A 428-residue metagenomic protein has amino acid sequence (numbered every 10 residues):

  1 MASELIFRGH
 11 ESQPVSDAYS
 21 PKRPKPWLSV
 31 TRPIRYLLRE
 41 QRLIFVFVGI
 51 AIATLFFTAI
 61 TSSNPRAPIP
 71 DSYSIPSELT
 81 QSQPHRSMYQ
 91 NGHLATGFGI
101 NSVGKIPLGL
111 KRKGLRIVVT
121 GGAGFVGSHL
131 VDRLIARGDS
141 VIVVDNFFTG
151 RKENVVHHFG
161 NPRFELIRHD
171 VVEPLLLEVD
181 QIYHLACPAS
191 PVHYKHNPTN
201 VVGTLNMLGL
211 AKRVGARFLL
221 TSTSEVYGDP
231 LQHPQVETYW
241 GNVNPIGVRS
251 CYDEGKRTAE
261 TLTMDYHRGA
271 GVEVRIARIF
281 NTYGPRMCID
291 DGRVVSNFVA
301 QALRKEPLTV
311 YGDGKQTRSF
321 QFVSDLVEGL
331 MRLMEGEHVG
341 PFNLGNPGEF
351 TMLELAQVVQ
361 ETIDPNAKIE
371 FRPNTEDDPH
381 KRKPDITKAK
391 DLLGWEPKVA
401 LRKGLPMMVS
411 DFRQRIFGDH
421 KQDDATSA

Functional and structural regions predicted by a protein language model:
A2-T282, A302, G312, S324 (+7 more regions): N-terminal Rossmann-like NAD(P)+-binding domain of SDR-like oxidoreductases, especially those catalyzing
K152-E153, E260, S296, L353 (+2 more regions): Short, surface-exposed alpha-helical segments at coil->helix boundaries
G247-V248, D290, E337: Active-site loop immediately N-terminal to the catalytic Tyr-X3-Lys motif of short-chain dehydrogenase/reductase
K256, R278-N281, R318, N343 (+2 more regions): Short, cationic motifs built from Arg/Lys/His that form the positively charged side of catalytic pockets
R268, E273, S296-L308, R318-N343 (+1 more regions): Alpha-helical substrate-binding/gating segment
M287, Q316-R318: Heptad-repeat alpha-helical coiled-coil signaling segments
V323, T375-E396: Conserved C-terminal active-site "lid" loop/helix of NAD(P)H-dependent oxidoreductases that clamps the redox cofactor
E335-E376, I386: Mid/C-terminal beta-alpha module of Rossmann-like enzyme folds, strongest in SDR-family dehydrogenases/epimerases
